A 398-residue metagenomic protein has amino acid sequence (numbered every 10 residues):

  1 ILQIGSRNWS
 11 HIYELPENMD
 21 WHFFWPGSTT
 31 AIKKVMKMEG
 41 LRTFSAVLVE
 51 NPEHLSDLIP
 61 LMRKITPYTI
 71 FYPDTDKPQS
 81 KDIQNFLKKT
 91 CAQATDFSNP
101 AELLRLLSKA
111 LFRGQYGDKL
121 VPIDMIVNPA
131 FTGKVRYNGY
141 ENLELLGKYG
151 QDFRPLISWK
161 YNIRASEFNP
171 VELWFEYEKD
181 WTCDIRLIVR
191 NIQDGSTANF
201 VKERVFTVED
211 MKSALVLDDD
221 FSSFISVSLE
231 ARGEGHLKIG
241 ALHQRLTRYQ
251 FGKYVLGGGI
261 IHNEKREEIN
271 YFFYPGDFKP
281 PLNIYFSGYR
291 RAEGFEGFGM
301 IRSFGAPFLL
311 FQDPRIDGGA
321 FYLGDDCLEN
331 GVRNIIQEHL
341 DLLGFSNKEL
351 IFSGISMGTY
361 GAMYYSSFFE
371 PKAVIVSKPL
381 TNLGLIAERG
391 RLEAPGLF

Functional and structural regions predicted by a protein language model:
S6-F44, E50-L58, K265-Y274: A short, well-structured beta->alpha microelement
G117-G257: Beta-strand-enriched, solvent-exposed domains that form extended recognition/catalytic surfaces
K279-G288: Short beta-strand element of the alpha/beta-hydrolase
G305-I316: Conserved alpha/beta-hydrolase
G324-F345: Alpha/beta-hydrolase active-site loop
G344-S356: Alpha/beta-hydrolase fold nucleophile elbow
G354-S366: Glycine-rich nucleophile elbow surrounding the catalytic serine of serine-hydrolase chemistry
Y364-F398: Hydrolase active-site cap/lid region
